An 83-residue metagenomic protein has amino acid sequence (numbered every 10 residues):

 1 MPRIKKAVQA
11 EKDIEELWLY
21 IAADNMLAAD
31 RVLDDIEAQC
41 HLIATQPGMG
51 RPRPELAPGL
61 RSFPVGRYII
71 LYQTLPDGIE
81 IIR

Functional and structural regions predicted by a protein language model:
M1-L33: Arg/Lys-rich, positively charged N-terminal/basic patches that mediate binding to nucleic acids
I43-A44: Short proline/glycine- and basic residue-enriched helix-capping loop/turn segments at helix->loop/beta transitions
G48-I79: Basic/aromatic recognition patch in beta-strand/loop cores that engages polyanionic ligands
I81-R83: Short, intrinsically disordered, charge-balanced linker/junction segments flanking boundaries in proteins
